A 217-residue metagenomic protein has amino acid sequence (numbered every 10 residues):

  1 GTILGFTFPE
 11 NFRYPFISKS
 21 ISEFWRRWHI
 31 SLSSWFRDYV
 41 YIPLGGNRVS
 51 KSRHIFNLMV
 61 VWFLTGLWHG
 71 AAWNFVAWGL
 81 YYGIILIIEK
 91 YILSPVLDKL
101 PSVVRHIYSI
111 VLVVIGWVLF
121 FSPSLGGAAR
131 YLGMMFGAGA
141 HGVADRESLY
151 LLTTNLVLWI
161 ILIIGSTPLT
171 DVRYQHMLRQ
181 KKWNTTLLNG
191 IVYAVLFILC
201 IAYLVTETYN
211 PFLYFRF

Functional and structural regions predicted by a protein language model:
G1-R216: Membrane-embedded transmembrane alpha-helical bundles that form the catalytic cores of multi-pass lipid-modifying
